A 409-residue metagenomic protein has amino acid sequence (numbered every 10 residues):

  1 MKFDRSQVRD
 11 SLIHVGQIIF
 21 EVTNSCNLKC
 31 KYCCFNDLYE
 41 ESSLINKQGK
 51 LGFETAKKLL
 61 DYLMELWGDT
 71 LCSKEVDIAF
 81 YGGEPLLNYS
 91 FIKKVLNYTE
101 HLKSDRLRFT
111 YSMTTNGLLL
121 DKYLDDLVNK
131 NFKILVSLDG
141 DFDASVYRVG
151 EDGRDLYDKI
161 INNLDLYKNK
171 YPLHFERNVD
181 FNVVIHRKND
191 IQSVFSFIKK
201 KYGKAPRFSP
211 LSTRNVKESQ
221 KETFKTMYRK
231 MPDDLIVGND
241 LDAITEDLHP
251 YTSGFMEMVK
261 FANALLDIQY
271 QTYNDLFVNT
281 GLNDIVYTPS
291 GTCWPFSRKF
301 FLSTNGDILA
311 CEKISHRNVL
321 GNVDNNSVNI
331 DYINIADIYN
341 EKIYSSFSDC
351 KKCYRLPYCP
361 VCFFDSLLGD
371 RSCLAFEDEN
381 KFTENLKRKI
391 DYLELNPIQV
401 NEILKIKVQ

Functional and structural regions predicted by a protein language model:
K2-Y123: Conserved alpha-helical substructure of the radical SAM core
I18, I78, Y111-M113, I134-V136 (+2 more regions): Hydrophobic faces of well-ordered beta-strands that scaffold small-molecule active sites in alpha/beta enzyme cores
V22-K29, F296, C350-K352, L356-P357: Cysteine-centered iron-sulfur cluster-binding motifs in ferredoxin-type domains/subunits of redox enzymes
Y39-E40, P85-L87, G117-D121, K133-R154 (+1 more regions): Conserved radical SAM core fold
I45-K50, R148-R154, L368: Short glycine-enriched, charge-decorated loop/helix-capping segments at active-site entrances that position
L63-W67, L119-N131, F195-K201: Short amphipathic alpha-helices and their capping/turn segments at secondary-structure boundaries
Y147-I161, D165-G291, P295, F301 (+1 more regions): Radical SAM enzyme [4Fe-4S]-AdoMet core and its adjacent flexible, acidic and glycine-rich loops/tails across
S290, D307-Q409: Flexible mid-to-C-terminal extensions adjoining Fe-S/redox cofactors in radical SAM and related proteins
